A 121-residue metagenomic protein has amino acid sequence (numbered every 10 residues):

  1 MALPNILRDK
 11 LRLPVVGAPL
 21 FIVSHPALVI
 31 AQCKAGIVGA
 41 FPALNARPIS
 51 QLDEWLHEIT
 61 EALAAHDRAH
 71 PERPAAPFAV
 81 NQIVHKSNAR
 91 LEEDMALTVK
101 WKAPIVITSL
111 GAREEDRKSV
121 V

Functional and structural regions predicted by a protein language model:
M1-V121: Active-site entrance/lid segments in N-terminal catalytic domains of soluble metabolic enzymes
